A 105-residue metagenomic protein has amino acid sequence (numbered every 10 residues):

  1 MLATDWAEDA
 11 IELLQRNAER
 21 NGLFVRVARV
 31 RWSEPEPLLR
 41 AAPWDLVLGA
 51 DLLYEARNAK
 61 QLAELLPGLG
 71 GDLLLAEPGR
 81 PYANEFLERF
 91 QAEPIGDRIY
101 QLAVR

Functional and structural regions predicted by a protein language model:
M1-R105: S-adenosylmethionine-dependent methyltransferases
